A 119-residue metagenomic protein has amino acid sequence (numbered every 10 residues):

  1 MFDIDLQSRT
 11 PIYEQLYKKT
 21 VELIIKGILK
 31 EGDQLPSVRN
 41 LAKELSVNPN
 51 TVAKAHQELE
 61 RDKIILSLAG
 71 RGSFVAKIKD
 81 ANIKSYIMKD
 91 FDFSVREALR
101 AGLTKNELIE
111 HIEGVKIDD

Functional and structural regions predicted by a protein language model:
M1-Q34, S85-D119: Extreme N-terminal segment that seeds HTH/winged-HTH DNA-binding domains in transcriptional regulators
T10, T51, S67, S73: Ser/Thr-centric signal marking residues that sit in or immediately flank functional binding/regulatory motifs
Y13, S37, R71-I87: Short, cationic-aromatic polyanion-contact patches
I28-L29, D33, R61-G70, A76-K77: Beta-hairpin "wing" of winged helix-turn-helix
Q34-L35, A53, G70, I109: Short loop/turn and capping residues at structural boundaries
L35-I65: N-terminal helix-turn-helix
A42-K43, I78-K79, I117-D118: Short Asp/Glu-rich motifs
